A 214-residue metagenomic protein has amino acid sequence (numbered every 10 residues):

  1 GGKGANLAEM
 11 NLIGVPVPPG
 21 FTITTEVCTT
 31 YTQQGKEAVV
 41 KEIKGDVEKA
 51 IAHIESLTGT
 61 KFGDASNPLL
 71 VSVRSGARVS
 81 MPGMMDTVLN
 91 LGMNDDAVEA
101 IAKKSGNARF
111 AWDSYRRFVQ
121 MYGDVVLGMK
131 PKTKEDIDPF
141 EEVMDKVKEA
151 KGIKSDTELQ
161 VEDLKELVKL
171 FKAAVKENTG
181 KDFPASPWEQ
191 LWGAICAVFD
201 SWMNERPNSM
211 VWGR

Functional and structural regions predicted by a protein language model:
G1-R214: N-terminal beta-alpha lobe that positions the nucleotide/phosphoryl donor in ATP/NTP-coupled carboxylate activation
